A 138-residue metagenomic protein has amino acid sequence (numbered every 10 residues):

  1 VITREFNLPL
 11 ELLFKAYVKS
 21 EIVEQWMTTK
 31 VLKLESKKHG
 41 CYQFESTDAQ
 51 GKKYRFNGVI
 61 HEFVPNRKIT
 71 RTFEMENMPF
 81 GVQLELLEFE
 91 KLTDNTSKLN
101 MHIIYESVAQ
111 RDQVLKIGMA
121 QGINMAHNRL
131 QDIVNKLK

Functional and structural regions predicted by a protein language model:
V1-I2, S20-R55, N66: Short beta-edge strand/loop motif at the mouth of beta-sheet-based domains
V1-L10: Terminal, regulation- and interaction-focused segments at domain boundaries
R4, V31-L32, F56-E62, F73 (+1 more regions): Hydrophobic/aromatic beta-strand elements that line small-molecule binding cavities or substrate pockets in beta-rich
L10, H61-R67, E88-K98: A short, structured loop/turn motif at beta-sheet edges
R67-E74: Short, solvent-exposed secondary-structure boundary/capping segments
M75-M125: Beta-strand/loop substructures that line and gate deep hydrophobic ligand-binding cavities in soluble
V134-K138: Short, highly charged C-terminal tails/helix-capping segments
